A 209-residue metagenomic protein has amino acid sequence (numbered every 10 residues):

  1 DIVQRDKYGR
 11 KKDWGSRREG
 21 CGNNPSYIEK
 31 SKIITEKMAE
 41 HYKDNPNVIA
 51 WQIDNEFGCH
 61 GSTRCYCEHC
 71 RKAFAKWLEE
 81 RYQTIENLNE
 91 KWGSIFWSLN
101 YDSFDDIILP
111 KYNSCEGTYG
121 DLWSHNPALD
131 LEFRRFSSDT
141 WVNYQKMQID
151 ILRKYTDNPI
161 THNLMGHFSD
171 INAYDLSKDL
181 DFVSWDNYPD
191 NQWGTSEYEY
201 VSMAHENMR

Functional and structural regions predicted by a protein language model:
D1: Extracellular glycan-targeting catalytic surfaces
R5-L180, D186-V201: Polysaccharide-binding and catalytic clefts of secreted carbohydrate-active enzymes
H205-R209: Short, intrinsically disordered, charge-balanced linker/junction segments flanking boundaries in proteins
